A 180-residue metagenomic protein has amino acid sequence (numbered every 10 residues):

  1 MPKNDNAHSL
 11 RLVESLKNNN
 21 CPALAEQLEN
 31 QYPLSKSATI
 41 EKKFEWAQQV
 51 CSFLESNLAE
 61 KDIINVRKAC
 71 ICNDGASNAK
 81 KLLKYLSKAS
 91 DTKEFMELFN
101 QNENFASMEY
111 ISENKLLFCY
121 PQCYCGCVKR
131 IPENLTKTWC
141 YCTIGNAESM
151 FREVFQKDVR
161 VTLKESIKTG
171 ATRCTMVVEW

Functional and structural regions predicted by a protein language model:
M1-K137, R160, W180: N-terminal accessory segment detector
F99-N100, Y110, E153-F155, K168: A generic structural signal for short, solvent-exposed coil/turn residues that cap or connect secondary-structure
T138-F155: Active-site helix/loop of acyl-thioester processing domains in fatty-acid/polyketide metabolism, spanning hotdog-fold
D158, T169-R173: Coil-to-beta-strand transition motifs
T162-I167: Short, solvent-exposed loop/turn elements at beta->coil junctions and helix N-caps that rim active or binding pockets
R173-W180: C-terminal edge-of-domain segments
